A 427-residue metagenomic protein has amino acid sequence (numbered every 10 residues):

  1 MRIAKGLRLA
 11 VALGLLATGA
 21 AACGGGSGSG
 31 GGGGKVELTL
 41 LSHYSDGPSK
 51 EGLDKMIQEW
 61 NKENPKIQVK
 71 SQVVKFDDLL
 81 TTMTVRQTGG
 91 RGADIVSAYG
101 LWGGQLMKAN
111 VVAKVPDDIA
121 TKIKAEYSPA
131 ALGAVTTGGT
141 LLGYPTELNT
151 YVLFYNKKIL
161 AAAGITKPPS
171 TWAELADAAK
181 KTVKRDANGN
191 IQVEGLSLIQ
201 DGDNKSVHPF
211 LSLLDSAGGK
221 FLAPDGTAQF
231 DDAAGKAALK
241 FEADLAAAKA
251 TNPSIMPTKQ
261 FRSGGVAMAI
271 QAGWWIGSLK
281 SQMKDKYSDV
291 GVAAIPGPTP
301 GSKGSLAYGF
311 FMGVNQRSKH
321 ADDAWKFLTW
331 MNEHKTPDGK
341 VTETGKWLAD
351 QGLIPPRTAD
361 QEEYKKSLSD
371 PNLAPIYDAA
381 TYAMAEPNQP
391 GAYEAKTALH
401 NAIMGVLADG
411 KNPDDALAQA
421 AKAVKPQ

Functional and structural regions predicted by a protein language model:
R2-Q105, T121-K124, T299, D323 (+4 more regions): Conserved N-terminal structural module of periplasmic/extracytoplasmic solute-binding proteins
H43, P209, L239-K326: Extracytoplasmic/periplasmic substrate-binding proteins
G100-T150, Q192, S206, G291-A293 (+2 more regions): Hinge/lid segment of periplasmic solute-binding proteins
A113-P129, D186-N188, Q192-N204, A217-A237 (+3 more regions): Short, solvent-exposed loop/beta-turn-alpha elements that line the ligand-binding surface or hinge of extracytoplasmic
G138-T146, Y151, A173-T227, V266: Extracytoplasmic/periplasmic solute-binding protein
A161, D378-Q427: Conserved C-terminal helix/tail region of periplasmic/extracytoplasmic solute-binding proteins
A178-K180, P224-P253: Glycine-centered hinge/linker elements that transmit conformational signals in sensory and ligand-binding systems
W275-Y287, P298-A398: C-terminal lobe and pocket-closing loops of periplasmic/extracytoplasmic Venus-flytrap solute-binding proteins
